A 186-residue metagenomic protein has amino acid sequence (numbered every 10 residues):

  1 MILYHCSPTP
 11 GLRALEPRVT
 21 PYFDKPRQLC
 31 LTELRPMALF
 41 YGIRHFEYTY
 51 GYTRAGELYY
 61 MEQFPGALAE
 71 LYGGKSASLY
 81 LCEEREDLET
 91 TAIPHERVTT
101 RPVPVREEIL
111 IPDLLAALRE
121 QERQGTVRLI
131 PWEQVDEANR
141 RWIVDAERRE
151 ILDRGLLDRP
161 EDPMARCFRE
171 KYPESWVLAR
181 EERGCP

Functional and structural regions predicted by a protein language model:
M1-P26, Y41-R44: ADP-ribose/NAD+-binding catalytic cleft of ART/PARP-like enzymes
L34: Short, conserved phosphate/pyrophosphate- and ester-handling motifs at nucleotide-, phospho-/glycolipid
Y41-P186: Conserved NAD+-utilizing ADP-ribose enzyme module
